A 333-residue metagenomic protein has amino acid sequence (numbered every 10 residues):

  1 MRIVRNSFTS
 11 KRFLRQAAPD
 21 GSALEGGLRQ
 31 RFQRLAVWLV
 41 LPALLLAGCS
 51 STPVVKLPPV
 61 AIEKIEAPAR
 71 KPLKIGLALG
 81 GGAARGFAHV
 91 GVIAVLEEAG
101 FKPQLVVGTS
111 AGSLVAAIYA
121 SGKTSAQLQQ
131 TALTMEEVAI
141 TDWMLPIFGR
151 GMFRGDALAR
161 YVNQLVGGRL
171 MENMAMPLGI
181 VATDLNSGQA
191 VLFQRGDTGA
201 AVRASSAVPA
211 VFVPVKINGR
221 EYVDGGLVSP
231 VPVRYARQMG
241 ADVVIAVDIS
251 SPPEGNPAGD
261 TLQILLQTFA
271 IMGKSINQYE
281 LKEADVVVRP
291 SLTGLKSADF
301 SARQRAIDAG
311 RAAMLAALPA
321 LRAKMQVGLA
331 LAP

Functional and structural regions predicted by a protein language model:
M1-R31: N-terminal secretory signal peptides that target proteins for export/translocation
R2-R12, G48-V106, I118-P333: Patatin-like phospholipase
Q16, L24-E25, Q30, A43 (+3 more regions): Hydrophobic alpha-helical elements and their junctions with loops/disorder across both membrane and soluble proteins
A17, R31-R34, N186, V213: Compositionally biased, intrinsically disordered low-complexity regions enriched in proline and serine
P19-S22, Q33-V37, L192, A270: Intrinsic structural disorder/low-complexity segments
A36-A47: Bacterial N-terminal signal peptides
G108, G112: Gly/Ala-rich beta-loop-alpha elbow adjacent to hydrolase catalytic centers
